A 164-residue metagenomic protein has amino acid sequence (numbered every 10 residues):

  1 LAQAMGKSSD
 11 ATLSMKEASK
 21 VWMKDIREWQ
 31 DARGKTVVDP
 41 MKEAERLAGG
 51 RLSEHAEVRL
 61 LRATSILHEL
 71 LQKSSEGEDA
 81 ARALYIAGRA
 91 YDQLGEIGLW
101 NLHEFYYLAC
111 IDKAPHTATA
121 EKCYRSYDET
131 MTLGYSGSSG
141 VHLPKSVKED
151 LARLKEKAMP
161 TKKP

Functional and structural regions predicted by a protein language model:
L1-P164: Acidic, polar-rich low-complexity tracts and alpha-helical solenoid repeat scaffolds
